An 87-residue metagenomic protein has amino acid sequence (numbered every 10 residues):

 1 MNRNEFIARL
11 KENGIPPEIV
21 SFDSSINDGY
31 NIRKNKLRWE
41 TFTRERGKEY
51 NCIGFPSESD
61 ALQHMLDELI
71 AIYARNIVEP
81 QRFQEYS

Functional and structural regions predicted by a protein language model:
M1-S24, P56, E79-E85: Negatively charged, low-complexity tracts enriched in Asp/Glu with abundant Ser/Thr
S24-Y50, E68: Short aromatic-glycine-(Arg/Gly/Cys) micro-motifs in beta-strand/loop hairpins
G54-I72: A short, charged, amphipathic alpha-helix used as a generic interaction element across diverse proteins
Y73-V78: Short, solvent-exposed secondary-structure capping/transition elements
